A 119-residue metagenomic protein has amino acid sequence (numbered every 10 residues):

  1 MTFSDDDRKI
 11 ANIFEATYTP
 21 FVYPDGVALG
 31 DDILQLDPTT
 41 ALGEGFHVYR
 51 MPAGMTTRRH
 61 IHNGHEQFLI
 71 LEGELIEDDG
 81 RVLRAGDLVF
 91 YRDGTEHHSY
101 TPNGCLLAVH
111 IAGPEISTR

Functional and structural regions predicted by a protein language model:
M1-G43: A short, N-terminal "cap"/entry segment at the start of jelly-roll beta-barrel domains of the cupin/DSBH fold
D31, H65, C105: Change "...and in nucleic-acid phosphodiester-cleaving endonucleases..." to "...and in nucleic-acid processing enzymes
D32-H62, I76, R92-E96: Conserved short histidine dyad/triad with adjacent acidic residue
E44-V48, F68, G104-L106: Structural motif
I61-A85: A short beta-strand-loop-beta hairpin characteristic of the jelly-roll/cupin
D93-T118: Ligand-binding loop in jelly-roll beta-barrel domains
